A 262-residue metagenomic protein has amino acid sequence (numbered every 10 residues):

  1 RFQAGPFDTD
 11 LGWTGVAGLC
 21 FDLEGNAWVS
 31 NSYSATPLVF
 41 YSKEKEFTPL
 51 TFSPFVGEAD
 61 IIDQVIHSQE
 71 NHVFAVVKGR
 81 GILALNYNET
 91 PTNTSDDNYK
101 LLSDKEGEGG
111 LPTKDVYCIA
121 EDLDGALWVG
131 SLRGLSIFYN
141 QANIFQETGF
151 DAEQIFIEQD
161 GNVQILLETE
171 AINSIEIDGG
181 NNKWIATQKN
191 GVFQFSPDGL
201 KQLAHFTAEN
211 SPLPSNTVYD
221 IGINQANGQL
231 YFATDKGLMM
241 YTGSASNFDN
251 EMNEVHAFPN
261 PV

Functional and structural regions predicted by a protein language model:
R1-G12, T48-G57, T90-P112, I144-E168 (+2 more regions): Surface-exposed loop and turn segments in beta-propeller and other repeat-based domains that flank or scaffold
G5-D22, A59-Q64, G79, G110-I119 (+3 more regions): Signature of short aromatic-glycine-proline-rich micro-motifs recurring in repeat-based ectodomains
F21-E24, I66-E70, E121-D124, I177-G180 (+1 more regions): Residue-level detector of Asp-centered blade-edge/turn motifs that repeat once per structural unit in beta-propeller
E24, S32-S34, V77-G79, Y87 (+5 more regions): Short loop/turn segments immediately following the C-termini of beta-strands
N26-S30, H72-V76, A126-V129, N182-I185 (+1 more regions): Conserved beta-propeller blade signature
E44-F47, L85-S95, F138-A152, S196-K201 (+2 more regions): Short loop/turn segments immediately following beta-strands, especially the blade-tip and inter-blade linker loops
I66, D249-V262: Surface-exposed, proline-anchored Ser/Thr-rich loop/turn motifs
R133-I137, N216-M252: Blade-level signature of beta-propeller repeat domains, shared across WD40, Kelch, NHL, RCC1 and BNR/Asp-box propellers
